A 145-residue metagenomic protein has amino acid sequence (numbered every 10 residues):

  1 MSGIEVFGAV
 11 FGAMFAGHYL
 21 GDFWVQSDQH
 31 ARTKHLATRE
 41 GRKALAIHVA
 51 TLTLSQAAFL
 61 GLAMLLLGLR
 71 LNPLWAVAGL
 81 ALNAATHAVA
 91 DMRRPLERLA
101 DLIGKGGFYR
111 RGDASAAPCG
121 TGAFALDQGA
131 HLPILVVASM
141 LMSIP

Functional and structural regions predicted by a protein language model:
M1-P145: Hydrophobic alpha-helical transmembrane segments
